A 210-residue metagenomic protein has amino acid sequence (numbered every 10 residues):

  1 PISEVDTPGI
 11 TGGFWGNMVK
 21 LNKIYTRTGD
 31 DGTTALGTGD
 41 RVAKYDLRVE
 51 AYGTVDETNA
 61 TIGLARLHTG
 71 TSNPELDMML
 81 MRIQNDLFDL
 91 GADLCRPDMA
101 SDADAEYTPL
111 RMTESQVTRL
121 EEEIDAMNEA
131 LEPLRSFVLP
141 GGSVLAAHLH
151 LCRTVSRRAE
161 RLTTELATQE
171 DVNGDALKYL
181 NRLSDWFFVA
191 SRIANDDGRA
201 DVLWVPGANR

Functional and structural regions predicted by a protein language model:
P1-M18: Short, Lys/Arg-enriched N-terminal segments with co-localized hydrophobic residues within the first ~10-30 amino acids
F14-R210: Phosphate/pyrophosphate-binding loop motifs in nucleotide- or prenyl diphosphate-using proteins
